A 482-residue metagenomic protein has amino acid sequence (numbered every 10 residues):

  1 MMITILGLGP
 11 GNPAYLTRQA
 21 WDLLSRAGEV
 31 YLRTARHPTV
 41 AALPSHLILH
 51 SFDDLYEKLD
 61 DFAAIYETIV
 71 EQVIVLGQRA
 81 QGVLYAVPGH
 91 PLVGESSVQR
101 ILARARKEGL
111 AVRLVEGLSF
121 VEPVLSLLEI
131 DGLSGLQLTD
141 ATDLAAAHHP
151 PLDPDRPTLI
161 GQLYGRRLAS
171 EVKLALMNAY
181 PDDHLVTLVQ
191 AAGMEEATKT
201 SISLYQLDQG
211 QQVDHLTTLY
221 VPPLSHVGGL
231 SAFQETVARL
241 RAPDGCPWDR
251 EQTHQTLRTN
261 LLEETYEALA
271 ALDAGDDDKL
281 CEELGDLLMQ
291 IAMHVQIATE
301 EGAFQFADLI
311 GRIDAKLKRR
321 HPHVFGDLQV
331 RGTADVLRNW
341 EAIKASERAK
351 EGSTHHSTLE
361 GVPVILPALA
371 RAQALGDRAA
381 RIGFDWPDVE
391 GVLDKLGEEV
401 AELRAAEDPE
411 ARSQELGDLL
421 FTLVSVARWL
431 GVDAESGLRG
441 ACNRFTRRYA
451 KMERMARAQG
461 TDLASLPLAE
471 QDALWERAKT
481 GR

Functional and structural regions predicted by a protein language model:
M1-V115: Class I S-adenosyl-L-methionine
M2-L6, L23, E29-L32, Q78 (+4 more regions): Beta-strand/loop-alpha-helix module characteristic of Rossmann-like adenine-cofactor folds
R18, E122-L127, T256-R258, A292 (+1 more regions): Short hydrophobic alpha-helical segments that form membrane-spanning helices or hydrophobic packing faces of helical
T68-Q72, P123, E264-E267: Well-ordered alpha-helical segments embedded in enzymatic catalytic cores
Y205-K279, D327-A406, A456-R482: Extended low-complexity intrinsically disordered regions
L261-L269, D277-T299, A303-D314, A372 (+2 more regions): An amphipathic alpha-helical micro-motif enriched in hydrophobic residues with embedded/adjacent acidic residues
